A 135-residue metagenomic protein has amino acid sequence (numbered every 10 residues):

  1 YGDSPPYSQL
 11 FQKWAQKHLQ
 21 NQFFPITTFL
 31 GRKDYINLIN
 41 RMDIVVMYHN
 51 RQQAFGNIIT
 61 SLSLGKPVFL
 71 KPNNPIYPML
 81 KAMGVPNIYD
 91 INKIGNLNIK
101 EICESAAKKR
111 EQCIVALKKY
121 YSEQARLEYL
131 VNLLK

Functional and structural regions predicted by a protein language model:
L10-F29: Nucleotide-activated donor-binding/catalytic signature segment of Leloir-type glycosyltransferases, i.e., the conserved
P25-L38, N74: Conserved active-site histidine-acidic residue motif and adjacent donor-binding/catalytic loop of glycosyltransferases
I36, G56-L64, Y77: Short alpha-helical segment that forms part of, or immediately flanks, the ligand-binding pocket in carbohydrate-active
N37-N50: Acidic donor-binding loop of glycosyltransferase active sites
R51-F55: Short glycine/acidic-rich beta->alpha loop that forms part of the nucleotide-sugar donor binding site in diverse
P67-L70: Short hydrophobic beta-strand element within catalytic cores of glycosyltransferases and related nucleotide-activated
N73-N74, P78-G84: Short acidic/histidine- and often glycine-rich active-site loop of Leloir-type glycosyltransferases that engages
L97-K135: A charged, aromatic-enriched C-terminal amphipathic alpha-helix characteristic of glycosyltransferases across folds
